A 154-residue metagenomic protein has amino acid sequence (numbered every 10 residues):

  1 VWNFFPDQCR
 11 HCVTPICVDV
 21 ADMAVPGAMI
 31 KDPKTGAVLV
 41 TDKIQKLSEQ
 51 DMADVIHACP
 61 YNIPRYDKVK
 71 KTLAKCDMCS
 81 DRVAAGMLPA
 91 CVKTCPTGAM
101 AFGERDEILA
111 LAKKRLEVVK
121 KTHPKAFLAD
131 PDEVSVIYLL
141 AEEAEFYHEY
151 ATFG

Functional and structural regions predicted by a protein language model:
V1-I16, M23-K93, A101-A110: Ferredoxin-like iron-sulfur electron-transfer modules
T97-G154: Long, compositionally biased charged/polar accessory segments in the mid-to-C-terminal portions of proteins
